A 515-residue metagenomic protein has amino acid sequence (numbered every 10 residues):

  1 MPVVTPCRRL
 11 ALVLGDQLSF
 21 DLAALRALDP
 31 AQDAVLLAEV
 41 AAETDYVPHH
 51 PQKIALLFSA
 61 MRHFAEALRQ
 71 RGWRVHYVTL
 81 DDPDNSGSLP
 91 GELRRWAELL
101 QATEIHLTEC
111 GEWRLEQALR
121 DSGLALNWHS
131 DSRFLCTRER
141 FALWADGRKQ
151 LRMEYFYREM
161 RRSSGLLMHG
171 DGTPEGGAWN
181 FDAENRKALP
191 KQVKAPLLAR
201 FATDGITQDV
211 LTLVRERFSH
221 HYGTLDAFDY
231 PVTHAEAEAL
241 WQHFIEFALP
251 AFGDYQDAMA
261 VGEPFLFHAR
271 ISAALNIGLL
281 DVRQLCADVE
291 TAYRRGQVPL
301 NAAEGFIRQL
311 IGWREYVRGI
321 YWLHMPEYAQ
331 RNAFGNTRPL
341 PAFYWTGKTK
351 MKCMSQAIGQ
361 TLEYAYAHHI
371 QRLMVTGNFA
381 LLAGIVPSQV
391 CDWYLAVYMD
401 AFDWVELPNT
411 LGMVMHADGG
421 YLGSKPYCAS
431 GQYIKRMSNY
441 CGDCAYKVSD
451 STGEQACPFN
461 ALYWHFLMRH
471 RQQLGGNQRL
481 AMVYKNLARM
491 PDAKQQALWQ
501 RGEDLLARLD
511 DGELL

Functional and structural regions predicted by a protein language model:
M1-L80: N-terminal beta-strand-loop-alpha-helix module at the start of alpha/beta ligand-binding or catalytic domains
L14-G15, D21, A239, G262-L515: C-terminal catalytic domain of photolyase/cryptochrome flavoproteins, centering on the FAD-binding pocket
Q17-S19, D84, E109-Q117, L381: Gly/Ser/Thr-rich loops at beta-strand to alpha-helix junctions that form or flank small-molecule/cofactor-binding
D21-L25, V47-H49, G87-P90, L115-R120 (+2 more regions): A short acidic (Asp/Glu
A38, L126-R138, W404-G412: A generic structural motif
E43, R162-A274, T452-F459, Q472-L515: A eukaryotic "domain-start" boundary segment
L56-H76, L107, Y364-S388: Hydrophobic/aromatic-rich, well-ordered segments within soluble, folded domains that form packed cores
S88-Y230: Beta-rich, aromatic/charged-enriched effector core domains that present basic-aromatic interfaces for binding
